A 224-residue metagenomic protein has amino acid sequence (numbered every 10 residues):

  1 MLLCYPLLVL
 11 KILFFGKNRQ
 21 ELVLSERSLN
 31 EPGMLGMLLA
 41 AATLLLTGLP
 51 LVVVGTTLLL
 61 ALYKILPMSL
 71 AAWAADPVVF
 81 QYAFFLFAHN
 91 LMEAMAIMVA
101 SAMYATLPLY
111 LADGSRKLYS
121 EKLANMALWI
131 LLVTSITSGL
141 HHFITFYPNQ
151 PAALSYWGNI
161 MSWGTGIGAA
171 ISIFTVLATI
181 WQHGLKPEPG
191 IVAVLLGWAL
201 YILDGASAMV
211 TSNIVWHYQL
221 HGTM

Functional and structural regions predicted by a protein language model:
M1-M224: ...captures the hydrophobic TM-helix bundle architecture rather than a specific catalytic motif, and can also fire on
